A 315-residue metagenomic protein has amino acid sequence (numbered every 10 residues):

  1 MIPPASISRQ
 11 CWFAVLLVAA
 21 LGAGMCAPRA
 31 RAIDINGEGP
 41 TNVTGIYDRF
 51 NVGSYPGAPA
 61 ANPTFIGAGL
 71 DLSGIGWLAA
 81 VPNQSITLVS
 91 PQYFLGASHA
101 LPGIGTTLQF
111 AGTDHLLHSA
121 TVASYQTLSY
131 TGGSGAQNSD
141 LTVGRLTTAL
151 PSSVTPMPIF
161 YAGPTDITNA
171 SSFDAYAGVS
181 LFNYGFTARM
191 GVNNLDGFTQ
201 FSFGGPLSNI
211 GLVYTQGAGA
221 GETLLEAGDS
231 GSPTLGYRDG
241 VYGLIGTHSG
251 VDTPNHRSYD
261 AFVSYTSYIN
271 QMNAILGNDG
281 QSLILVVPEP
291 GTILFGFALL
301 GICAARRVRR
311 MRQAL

Functional and structural regions predicted by a protein language model:
M1-Q10, R312-L315: N-terminal secretory signal peptides that target proteins for export/translocation
A14-G24: Bacterial N-terminal signal peptides
M25-A32: Sec/Tat signal peptide C-region and signal peptidase I cleavage site
I33-G69, G74, P82-L101, M190 (+3 more regions): C-terminal subregion of chymotrypsin/trypsin-like serine protease catalytic domains
S90-P91, L95-S129, A136, A149 (+1 more regions): Catalytic-histidine neighborhood of serine endopeptidases, predominantly the chymotrypsin-like S1/PA family
I104-L116, S172-Y184, G236: Short conserved beta-strand and strand-loop elements enriched in small hydrophobics with frequent Asp/Gly
N138-L224, T253, T266: Chymotrypsin/trypsin-fold serine protease catalytic domain
E289-R307: A short, hydrophobic C-terminal helix/tail in secreted or cell-surface proteins
